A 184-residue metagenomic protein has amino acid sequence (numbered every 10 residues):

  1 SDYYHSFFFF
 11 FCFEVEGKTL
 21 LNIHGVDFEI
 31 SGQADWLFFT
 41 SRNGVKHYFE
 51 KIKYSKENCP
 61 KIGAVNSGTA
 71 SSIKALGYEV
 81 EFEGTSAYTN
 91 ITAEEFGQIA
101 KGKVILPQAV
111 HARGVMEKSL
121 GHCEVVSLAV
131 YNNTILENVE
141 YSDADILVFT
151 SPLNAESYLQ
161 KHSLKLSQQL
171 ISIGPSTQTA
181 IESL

Functional and structural regions predicted by a protein language model:
S1-L184: Signature of uroporphyrinogen-III synthase
